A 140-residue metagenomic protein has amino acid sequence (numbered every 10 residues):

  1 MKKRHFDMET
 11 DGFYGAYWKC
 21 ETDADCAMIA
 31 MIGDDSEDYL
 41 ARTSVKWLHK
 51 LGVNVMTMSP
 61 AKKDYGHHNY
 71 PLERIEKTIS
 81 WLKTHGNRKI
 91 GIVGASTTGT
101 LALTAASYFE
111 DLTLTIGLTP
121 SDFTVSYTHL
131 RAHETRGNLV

Functional and structural regions predicted by a protein language model:
M1-D23: N-terminal cap/lid segment of alpha/beta-hydrolase-fold proteins
D25-G33: Short beta-strand element of the alpha/beta-hydrolase
L40-M56: Short amphipathic alpha-helix adjacent to the substrate-entry channel of hydrolases
S59-N87: Catalytic nucleophile-loop/oxyanion-hole region of alpha/beta-hydrolase and closely related hydrolase-like folds
G86-S96: Alpha/beta-hydrolase fold nucleophile elbow
G99-F109: Short glycine-enriched nucleophile-adjacent loop and the immediately C-terminal alpha-helix near the catalytic center
G117-V125: Active-site nucleophile loop of the alpha/beta-hydrolase fold
T128-T135: Conserved small/polar residues in nucleotide/adenosyl-binding loops
